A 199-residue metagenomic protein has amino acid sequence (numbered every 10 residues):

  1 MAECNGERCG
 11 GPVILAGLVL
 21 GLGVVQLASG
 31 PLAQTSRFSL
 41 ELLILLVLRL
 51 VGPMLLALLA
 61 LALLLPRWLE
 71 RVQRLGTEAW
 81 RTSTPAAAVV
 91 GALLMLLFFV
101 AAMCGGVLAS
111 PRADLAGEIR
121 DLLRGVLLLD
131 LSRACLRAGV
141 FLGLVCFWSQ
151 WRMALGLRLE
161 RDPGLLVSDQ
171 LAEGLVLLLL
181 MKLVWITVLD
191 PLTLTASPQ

Functional and structural regions predicted by a protein language model:
M1-E7, E160: Cytosolic juxtamembrane amphipathic/interface segments immediately preceding and feeding into a transmembrane helix
R8-G30, V176-V188: Hydrophobic alpha-helical transmembrane segments of multi-pass membrane transport/permease proteins
G10, I14, L64, W80-A101 (+1 more regions): Selective transmembrane-helix segments that form parts of the transport pathway or gating/packing helices in multipass
L27-V51, A101-G143, F147-D169, L192-Q199: Membrane-interfacial helix-loop-helix connectors in multipass membrane proteins
S36-S39, A62-L75: Transmembrane helix boundary and interhelical loop/hinge segments in multi-pass membrane proteins
L46-L65: Long, hydrophobic alpha-helical segments
W68-P85, E160-P163: Short cytoplasmic-facing helical segments at TM-TM junctions of multi-pass membrane proteins
A92-A109, F147, L175-W185: Bilayer-spanning, highly hydrophobic alpha-helical transmembrane segments
